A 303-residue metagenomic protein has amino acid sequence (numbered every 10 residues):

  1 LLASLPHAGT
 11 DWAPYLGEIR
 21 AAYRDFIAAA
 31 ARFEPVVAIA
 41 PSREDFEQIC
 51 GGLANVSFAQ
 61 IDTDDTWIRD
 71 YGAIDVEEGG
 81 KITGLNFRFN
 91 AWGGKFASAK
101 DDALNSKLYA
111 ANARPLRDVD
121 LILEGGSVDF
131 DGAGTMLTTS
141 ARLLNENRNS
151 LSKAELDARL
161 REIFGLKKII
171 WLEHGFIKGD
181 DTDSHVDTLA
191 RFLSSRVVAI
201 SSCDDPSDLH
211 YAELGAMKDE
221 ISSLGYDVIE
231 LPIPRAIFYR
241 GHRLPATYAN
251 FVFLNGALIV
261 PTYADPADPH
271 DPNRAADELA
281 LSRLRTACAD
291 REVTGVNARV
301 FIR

Functional and structural regions predicted by a protein language model:
L1-R303: The feature marks the mature, well-folded catalytic cores of soluble enzymes
